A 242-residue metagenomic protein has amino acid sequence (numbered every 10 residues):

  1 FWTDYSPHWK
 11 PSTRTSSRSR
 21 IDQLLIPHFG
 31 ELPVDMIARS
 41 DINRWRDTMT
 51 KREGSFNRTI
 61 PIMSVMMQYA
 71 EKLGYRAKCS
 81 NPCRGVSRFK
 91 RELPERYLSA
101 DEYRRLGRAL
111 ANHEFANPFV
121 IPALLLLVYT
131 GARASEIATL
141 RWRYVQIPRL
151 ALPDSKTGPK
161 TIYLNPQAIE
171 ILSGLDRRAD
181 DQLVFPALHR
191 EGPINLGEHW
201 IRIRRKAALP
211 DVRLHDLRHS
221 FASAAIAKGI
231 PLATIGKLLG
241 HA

Functional and structural regions predicted by a protein language model:
F1-D22: Short, aromatic/basic-rich helix-turn unit that serves as a nucleic-acid recognition element
T15, I26-D47, A77-S80, R91-E95 (+1 more regions): A Lys/Arg-rich helix-loop hairpin that forms a DNA/phosphate-binding surface
D22, S64-M67, E71: C-terminal flanking helix
I37, F119-I121, P210-G229: Short basic/aromatic active-site micro-motif
E53-P61, K72-A134, A138, I147 (+4 more regions): Basic, Lys/Arg- and aromatic-enriched nucleic-acid-binding interface segment
S99-R104, N165-P210, F221: Active-site/catalytic core of tyrosine-dependent DNA strand-transfer enzymes
E136-A138, V212-R213, A222, G229-H241: Active-site-proximal segment of tyrosine recombinases
R149, T161-Y163: Well-ordered beta-strand positions in beta-sheet-rich domains
